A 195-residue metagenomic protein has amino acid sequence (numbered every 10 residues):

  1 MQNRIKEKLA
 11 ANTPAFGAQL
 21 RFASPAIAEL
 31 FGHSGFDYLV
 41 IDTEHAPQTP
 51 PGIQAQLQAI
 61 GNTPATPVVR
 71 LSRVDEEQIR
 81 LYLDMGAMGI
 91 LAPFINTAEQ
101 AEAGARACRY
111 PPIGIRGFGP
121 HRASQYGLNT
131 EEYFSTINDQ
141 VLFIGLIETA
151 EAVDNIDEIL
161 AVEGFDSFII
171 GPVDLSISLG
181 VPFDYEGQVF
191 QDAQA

Functional and structural regions predicted by a protein language model:
M1-A195: Expand to "…catalyze enediolate/carbanion chemistry for C-C bond making/breaking, isomerization, decarboxylation
